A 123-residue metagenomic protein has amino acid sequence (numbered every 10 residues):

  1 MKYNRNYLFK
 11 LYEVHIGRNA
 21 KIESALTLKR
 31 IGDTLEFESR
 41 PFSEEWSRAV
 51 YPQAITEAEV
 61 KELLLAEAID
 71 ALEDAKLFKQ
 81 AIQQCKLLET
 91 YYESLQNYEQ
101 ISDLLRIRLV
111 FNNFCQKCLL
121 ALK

Functional and structural regions predicted by a protein language model:
M1-K123: Nucleo/cytoplasmic regulatory scaffolds in medium-to-very-large eukaryotic proteins
